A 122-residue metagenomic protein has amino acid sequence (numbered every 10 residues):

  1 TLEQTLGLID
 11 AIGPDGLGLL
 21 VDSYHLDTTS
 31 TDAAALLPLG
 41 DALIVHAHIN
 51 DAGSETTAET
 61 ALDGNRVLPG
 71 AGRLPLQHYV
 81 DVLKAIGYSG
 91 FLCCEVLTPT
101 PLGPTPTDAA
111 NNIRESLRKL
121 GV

Functional and structural regions predicted by a protein language model:
L2-V21, H25-V122: Histidine-acidic metal/acid-base catalytic patches
